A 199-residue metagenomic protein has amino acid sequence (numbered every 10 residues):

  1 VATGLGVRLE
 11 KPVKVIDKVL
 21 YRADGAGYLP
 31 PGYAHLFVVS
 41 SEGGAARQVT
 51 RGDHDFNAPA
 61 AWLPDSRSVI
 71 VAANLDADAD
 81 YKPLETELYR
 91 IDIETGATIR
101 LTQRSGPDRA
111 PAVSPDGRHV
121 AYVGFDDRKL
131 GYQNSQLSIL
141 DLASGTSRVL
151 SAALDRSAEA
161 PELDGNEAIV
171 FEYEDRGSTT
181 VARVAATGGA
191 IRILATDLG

Functional and structural regions predicted by a protein language model:
V1-H35, T50-N57, A72-E87, R100-A112 (+4 more regions): A flexible loop/linker signature enriched in serine peptidases of the S9 family
P31, G44, P64, P115 (+1 more regions): Structured loop/turn residues at beta-strand edges in well-structured enzyme cores
S40-G44, D92-G96, D141-G145, A185-G189: Short loop/turn segments that connect beta-strands within beta-propeller blades
G44-T50: A short helix->beta-strand "capping" segment at the edge of beta-propeller domains
A46, S68, T98, H119-V120 (+1 more regions): Hydrophobic "anchor" residues
A60-S68, P111-H119, P161-A168: Blade-terminus and WD-like Trp-Asp/Gly-His loop motifs, strongest in beta-propeller folds
I193: Catalytic core of nucleotide-activated saccharide and alditol-phosphate transferases
